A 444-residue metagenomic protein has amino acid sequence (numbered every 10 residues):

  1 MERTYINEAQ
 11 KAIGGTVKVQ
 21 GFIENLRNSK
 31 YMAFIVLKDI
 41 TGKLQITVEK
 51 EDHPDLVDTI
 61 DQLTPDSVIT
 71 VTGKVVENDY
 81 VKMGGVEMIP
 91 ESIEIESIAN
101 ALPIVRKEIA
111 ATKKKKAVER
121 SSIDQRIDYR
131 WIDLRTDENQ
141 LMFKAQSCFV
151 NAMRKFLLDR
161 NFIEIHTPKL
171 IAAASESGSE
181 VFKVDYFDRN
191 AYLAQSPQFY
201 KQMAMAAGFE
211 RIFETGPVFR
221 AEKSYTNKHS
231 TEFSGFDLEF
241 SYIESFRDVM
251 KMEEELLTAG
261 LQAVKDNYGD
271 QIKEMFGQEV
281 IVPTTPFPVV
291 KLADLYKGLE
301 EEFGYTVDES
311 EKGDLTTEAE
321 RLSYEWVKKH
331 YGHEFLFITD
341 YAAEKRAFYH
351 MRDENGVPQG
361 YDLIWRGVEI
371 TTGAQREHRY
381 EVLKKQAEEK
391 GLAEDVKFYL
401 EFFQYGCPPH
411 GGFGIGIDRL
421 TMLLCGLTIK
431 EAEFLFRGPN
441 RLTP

Functional and structural regions predicted by a protein language model:
E2-I243, I429, L435: Class II aminoacyl-tRNA synthetase-like tRNA-binding/catalytic domains
E108-I109, G269-Q271, R419: Juxtamembrane/interface motifs at transmembrane-helix termini
L134-D137, D266, L299: Polar, glycine-rich mid-to-C-terminal structural blocks that act as macromolecule-binding/assembly scaffolds
E180-Q262, T285-P444: A translation/RNA-centric and nucleic-acid-associated enzymatic feature enriched in Class II aminoacyl-tRNA synthetases
A259-K273: Flexible helix-coil linker/hinge segments at domain or subdomain boundaries
Q271-T285: Short, highly charged C-terminal tails/helix-capping segments
